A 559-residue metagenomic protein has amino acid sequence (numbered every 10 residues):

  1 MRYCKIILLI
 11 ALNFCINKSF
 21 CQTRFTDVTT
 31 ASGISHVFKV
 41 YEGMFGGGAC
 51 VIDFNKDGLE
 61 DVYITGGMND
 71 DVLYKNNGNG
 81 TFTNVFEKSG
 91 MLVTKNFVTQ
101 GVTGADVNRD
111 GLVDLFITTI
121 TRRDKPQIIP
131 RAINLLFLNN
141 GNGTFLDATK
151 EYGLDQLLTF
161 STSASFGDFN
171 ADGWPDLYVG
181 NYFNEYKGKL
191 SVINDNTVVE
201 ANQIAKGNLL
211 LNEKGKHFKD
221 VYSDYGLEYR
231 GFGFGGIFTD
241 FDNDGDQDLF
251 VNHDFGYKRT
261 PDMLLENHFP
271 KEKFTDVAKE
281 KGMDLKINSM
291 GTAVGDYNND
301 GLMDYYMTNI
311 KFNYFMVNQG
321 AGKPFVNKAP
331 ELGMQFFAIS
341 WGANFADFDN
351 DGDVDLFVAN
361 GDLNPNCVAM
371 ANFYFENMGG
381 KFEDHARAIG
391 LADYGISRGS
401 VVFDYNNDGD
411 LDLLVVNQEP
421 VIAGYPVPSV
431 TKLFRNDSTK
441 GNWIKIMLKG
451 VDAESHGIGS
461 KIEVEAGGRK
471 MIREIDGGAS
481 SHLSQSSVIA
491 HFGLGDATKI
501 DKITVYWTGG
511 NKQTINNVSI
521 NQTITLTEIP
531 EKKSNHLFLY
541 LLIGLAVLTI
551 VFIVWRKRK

Functional and structural regions predicted by a protein language model:
Q22, S32, H36, G322 (+4 more regions): Gly/Ser/Thr/Pro-enriched helix-cap/hinge segments flanking short amphipathic alpha-helices
F25-V28, F82-M91, T144-L154, H217-L227 (+3 more regions): Blade-edge beta-strand/turn elements of extracellular beta-propeller and related beta-sheet repeat scaffolds
S32-G48, G67, S89-G104, G153-S165 (+8 more regions): Repeat-based blade/solenoid architectures
G46-K56, K75, V98-L112, S161-P175 (+8 more regions): Beta-propeller blade termini
L59-G66, G111-T119, L177-N181, D248-D254 (+4 more regions): Hydrophobic beta-strand segments that make up the repeating blades of beta-propeller and related beta-repeat
V72-Y74, I133-L136, K206-L209, P261-L265 (+3 more regions): A short loop-to-beta-strand structural motif that recurs across blades of beta-propeller domains
T118-R131, N181-N202, N252-H253, Y257 (+2 more regions): Short, conserved, GDST-rich strand-edge loop motifs in beta-rich repeat architectures
D224-G379, Y394: Beta-propeller domains
